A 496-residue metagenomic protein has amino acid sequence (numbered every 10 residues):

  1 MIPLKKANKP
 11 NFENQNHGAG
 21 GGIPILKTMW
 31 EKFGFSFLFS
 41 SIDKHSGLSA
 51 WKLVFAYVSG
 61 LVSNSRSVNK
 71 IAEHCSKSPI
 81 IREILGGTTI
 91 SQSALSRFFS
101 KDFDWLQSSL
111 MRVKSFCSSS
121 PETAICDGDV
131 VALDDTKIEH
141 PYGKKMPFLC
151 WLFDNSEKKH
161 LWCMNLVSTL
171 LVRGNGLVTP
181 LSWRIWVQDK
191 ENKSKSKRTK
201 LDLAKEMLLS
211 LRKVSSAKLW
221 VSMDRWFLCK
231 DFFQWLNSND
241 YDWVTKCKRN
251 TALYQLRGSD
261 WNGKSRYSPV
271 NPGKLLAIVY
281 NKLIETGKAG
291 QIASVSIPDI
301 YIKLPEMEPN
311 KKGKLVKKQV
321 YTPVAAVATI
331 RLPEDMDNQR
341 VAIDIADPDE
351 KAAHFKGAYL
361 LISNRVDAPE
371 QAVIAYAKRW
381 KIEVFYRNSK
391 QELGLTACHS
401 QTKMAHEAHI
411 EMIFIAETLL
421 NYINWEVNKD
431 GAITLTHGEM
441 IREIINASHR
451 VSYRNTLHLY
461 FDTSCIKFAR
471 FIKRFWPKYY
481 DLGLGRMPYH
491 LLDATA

Functional and structural regions predicted by a protein language model:
E13-A56, S194-R198: Basic, short loop/linker segments at the boundary and entry of helix-turn-helix/winged-helix-like folds
L38-H45, P369-Y376, N388-A408, V427-D430: Short, solvent-exposed helix-loop connector elements
A56-Y57, I71, S91, L95 (+7 more regions): Short, conserved catalytic/metal-binding motifs centered on acidic residues
S96-L177: Active-site-proximal, Lys/Arg-enriched surface segment that forms a nucleic-acid-binding/basic interface patch
N155-K218, M336-L360, D367: Electropositive, glycine- and tryptophan-enriched low-complexity nucleic-acid-binding patches
V178, K193-K197, D242, K248-K381 (+1 more regions): An anionic, glycine-rich sequence signature occurring as long contiguous blocks
E191-K264: Domain-level cores of phosphate- or acyl-group-handling catalytic modules
A397-S452: Basic, amphipathic alpha-helical segments enriched in Lys/Arg and hydrophobic/aromatic residues
